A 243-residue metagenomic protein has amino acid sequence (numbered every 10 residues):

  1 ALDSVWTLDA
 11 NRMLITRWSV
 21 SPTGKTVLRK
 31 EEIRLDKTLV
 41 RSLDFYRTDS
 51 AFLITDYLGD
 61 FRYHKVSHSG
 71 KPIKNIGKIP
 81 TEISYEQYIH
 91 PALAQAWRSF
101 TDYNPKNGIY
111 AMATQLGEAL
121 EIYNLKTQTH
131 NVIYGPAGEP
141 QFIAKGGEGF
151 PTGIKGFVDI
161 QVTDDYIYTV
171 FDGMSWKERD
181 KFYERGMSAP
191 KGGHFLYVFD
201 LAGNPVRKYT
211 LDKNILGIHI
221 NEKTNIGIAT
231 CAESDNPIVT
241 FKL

Functional and structural regions predicted by a protein language model:
A1, S42-D49, P91-G108, A113 (+2 more regions): Structural signature of eukaryotic scaffold interfaces centered on beta-propeller domains
T7-N11, I54-L58, N104, M112-Q115 (+2 more regions): Conserved beta-strand positions in repeat-built beta-propeller and related beta-rich domains
L8-T55, F61: Asp-box/WD-like beta-propeller blade repeats and closely related beta-sheet repeat scaffolds
L14-T16, R62-H64, A119-E121, H194-Y197 (+1 more regions): A short loop-to-beta-strand structural motif that recurs across blades of beta-propeller domains
L28-T38, I73-A96, T129-T152, D212-K213: Surface-exposed loop and turn segments in beta-propeller and other repeat-based domains that flank or scaffold
Y63-H68, Y183-N204, K242: Beta-propeller blade signature
V170-K191, P237-F241: Short, conserved, GDST-rich strand-edge loop motifs in beta-rich repeat architectures
H219-N221, N225-L243: Blade-level signature of beta-propeller repeat domains, shared across WD40, Kelch, NHL, RCC1 and BNR/Asp-box propellers
